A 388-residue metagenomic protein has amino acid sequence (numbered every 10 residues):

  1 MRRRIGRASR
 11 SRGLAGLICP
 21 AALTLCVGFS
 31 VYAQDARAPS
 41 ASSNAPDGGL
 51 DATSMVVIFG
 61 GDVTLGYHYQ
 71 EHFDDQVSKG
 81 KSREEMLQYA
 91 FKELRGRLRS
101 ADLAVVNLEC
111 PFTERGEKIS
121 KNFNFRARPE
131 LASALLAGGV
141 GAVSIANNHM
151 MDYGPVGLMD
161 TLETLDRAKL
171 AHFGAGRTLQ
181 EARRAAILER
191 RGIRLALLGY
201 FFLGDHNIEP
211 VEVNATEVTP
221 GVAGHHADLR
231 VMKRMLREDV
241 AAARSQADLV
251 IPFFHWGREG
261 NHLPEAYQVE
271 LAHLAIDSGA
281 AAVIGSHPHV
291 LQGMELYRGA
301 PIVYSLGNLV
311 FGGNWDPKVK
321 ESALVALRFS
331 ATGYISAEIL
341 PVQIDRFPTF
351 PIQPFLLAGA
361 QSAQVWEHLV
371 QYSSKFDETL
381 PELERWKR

Functional and structural regions predicted by a protein language model:
M1-S11: N-terminal secretory signal peptides that target proteins for export/translocation
R2, Y32-R388: Acidic, metal/ion-coordinating pockets
I5-R7, C26, A36: Compositionally biased, low-complexity segments
S9-S11, S30, S40: Serine residues within intrinsically disordered or low-complexity segments
S11, I18, A36-A38: Low-complexity, intrinsically disordered tandem-repeat tracts enriched in small/polar residues
G16-S30: Bacterial N-terminal signal peptides
